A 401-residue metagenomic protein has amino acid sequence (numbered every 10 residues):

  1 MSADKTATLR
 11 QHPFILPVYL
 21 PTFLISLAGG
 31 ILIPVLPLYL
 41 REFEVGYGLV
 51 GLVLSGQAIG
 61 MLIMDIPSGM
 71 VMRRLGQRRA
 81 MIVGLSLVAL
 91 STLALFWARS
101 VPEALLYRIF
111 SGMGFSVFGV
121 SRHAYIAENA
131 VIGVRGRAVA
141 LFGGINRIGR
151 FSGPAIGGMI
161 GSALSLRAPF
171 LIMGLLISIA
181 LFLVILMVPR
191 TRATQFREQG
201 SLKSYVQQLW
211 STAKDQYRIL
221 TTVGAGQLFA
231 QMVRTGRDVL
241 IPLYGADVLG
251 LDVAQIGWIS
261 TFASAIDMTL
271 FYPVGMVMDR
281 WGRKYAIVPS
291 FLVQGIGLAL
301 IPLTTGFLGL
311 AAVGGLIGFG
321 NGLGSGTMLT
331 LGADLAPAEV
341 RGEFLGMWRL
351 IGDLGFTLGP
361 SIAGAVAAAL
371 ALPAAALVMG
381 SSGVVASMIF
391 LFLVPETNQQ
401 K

Functional and structural regions predicted by a protein language model:
S2-H12, P189-V223: Juxtamembrane intracellular "pre-TM" segments in multi-pass secondary transporters
V35-Y47, L240-A254: Short amphipathic helix-loop junctions that connect adjacent transmembrane helices in Major Facilitator Superfamily/SLC
M64-G76, F271-G282, A367: Helix-to-loop junctions at the C-terminal end of transmembrane segments in multipass secondary transporters
G76, W97-P102, G250, G282 (+1 more regions): Helix-breaking motifs and short loop linkers at transmembrane-helix boundaries and internal kinks in secondary membrane
R79-L93, G174, Y285-L300: Structural signature of the two symmetry-related core transmembrane helices
S91, P102-F110, G297, L308-L316: Paired small-residue
Y107-I148, L331: Cytoplasmic helix-loop-helix junction between adjacent transmembrane helices in 12-TM secondary transporters
L175-F196, A386-V394: C-terminal membrane-cytosol helix-exit motif in multi-pass small-molecule transporters
